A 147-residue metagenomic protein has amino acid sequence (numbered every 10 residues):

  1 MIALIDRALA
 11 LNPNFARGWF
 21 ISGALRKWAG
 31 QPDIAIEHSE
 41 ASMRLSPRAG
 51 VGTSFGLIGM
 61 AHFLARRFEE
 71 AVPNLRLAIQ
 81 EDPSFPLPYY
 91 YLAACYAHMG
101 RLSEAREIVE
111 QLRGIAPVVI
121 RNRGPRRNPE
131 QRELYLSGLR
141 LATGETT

Functional and structural regions predicted by a protein language model:
M1-I5, L11-F20, L25-T147: Alpha-helical protein-protein interaction modules
